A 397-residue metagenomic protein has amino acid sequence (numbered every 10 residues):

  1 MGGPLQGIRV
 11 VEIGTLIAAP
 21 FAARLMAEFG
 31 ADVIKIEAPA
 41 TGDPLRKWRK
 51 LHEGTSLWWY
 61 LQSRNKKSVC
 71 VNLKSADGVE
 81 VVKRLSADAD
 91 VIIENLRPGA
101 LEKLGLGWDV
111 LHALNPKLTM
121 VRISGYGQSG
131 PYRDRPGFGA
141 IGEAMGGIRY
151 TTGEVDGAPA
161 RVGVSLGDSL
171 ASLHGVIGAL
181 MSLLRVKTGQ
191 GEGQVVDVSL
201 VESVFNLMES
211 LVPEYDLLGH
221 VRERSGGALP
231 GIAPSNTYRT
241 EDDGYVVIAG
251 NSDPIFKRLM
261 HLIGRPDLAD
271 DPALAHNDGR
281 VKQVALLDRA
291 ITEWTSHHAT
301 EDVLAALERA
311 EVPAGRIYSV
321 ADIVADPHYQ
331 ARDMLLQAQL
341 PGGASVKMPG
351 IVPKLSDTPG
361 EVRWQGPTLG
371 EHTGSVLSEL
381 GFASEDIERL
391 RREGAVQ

Functional and structural regions predicted by a protein language model:
M1-G189, T368, G374-Q397: N-terminal helix-loop segment corresponding to the beta1-alpha1 unit of nucleotide/adenylate-binding folds
A40, Y126-G127, L200-F205, D242-G244 (+2 more regions): Glycine-rich beta-alpha junction loops
W59, S225-P230, N236-T237, G343-V346 (+1 more regions): Short Gly/Pro-enriched turn/cap motifs at secondary-structure boundaries
Q128, D156-S165, K187-V204, E223-P230 (+1 more regions): Conserved Rossmann-fold dehydrogenase catalytic segment
S172-Q194, N206-L218, M260-P266: Oxidoreductase and adenylate-handling cofactor-binding alpha/beta cores
P234-A310, A314: Aromatic-enriched alpha-helical interface/lid elements that frame and gate functional surfaces
A275, G343-R389: Flexible, small-/acidic-enriched active-site or ligand-binding loops
R309-R363: A glycine-rich dinucleotide-binding beta-alpha-beta segment and adjacent secondary-structure elements that constitute
